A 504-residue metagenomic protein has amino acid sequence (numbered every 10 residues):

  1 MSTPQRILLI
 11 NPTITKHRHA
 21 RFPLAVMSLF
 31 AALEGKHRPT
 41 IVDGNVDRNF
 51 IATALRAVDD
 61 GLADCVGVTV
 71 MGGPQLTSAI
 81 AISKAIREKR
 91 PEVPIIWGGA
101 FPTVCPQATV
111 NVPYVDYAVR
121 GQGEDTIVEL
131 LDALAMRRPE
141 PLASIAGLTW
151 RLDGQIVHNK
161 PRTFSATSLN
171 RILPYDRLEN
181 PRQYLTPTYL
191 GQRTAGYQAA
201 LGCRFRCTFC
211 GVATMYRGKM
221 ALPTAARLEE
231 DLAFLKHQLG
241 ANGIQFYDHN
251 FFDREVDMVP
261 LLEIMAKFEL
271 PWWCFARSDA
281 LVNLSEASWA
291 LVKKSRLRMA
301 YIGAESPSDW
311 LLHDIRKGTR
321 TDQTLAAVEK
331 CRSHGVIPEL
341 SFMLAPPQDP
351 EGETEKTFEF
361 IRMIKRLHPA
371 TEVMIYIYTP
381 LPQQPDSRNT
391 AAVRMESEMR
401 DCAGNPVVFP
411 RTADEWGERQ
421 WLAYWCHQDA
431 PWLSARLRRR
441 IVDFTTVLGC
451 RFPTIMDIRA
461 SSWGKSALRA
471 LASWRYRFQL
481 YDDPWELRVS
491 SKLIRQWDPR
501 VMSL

Functional and structural regions predicted by a protein language model:
S2-D231: Acidic, low-complexity intrinsically disordered segments
S2-P12, R18, R38, V58-D64 (+4 more regions): Radical SAM enzyme core and accessory elements
I7, P39, I95, I145-A146 (+5 more regions): Hydrophobic/aromatic residues located in beta-strands of well-ordered beta-sheets within soluble catalytic
K16-H17, P106, F205, W310 (+3 more regions): Flexible glycine/acidic-rich beta-alpha junction loops that bind and position SAM and/or redox cofactors in anaerobic
R21-A25, S78-I82, T224, D257-M258 (+4 more regions): Residues at alpha-helix caps and immediate loop-helix transition turns in enzyme cores, especially N- and C-cap
P106-N111, Q348-R362: Catalytic cores of alpha/beta
Y175-P338, L344-P346, E359: Radical SAM [4Fe-4S] cluster-binding motif and immediate context
